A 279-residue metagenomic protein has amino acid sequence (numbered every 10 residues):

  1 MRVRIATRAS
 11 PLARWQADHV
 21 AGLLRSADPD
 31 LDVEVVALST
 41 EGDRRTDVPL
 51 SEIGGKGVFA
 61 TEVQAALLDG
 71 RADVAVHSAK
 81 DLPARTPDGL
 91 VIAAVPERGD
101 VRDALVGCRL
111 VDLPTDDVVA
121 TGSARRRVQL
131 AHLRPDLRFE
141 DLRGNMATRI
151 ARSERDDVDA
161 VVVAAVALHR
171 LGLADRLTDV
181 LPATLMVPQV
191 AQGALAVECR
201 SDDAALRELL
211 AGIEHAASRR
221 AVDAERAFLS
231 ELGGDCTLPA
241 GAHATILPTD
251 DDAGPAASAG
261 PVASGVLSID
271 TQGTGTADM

Functional and structural regions predicted by a protein language model:
M1-S39, R45-V48, E52, D136-M279: Small-molecule-sensing regulatory modules
R4-A6, A75, A93, A120 (+1 more regions): Short, well-ordered beta-strand segments
D47-V74: Short, structured active-site "lid" loops
A72-V76, V118, D159-A160: Short, Asp-centered acidic motifs that coordinate Mg2+ and/or phosphate in catalytic or ligand-binding sites
A79-L82, D88-L137: A conserved helix-loop-strand patch within extracytoplasmic ligand-binding domains of the periplasmic binding
